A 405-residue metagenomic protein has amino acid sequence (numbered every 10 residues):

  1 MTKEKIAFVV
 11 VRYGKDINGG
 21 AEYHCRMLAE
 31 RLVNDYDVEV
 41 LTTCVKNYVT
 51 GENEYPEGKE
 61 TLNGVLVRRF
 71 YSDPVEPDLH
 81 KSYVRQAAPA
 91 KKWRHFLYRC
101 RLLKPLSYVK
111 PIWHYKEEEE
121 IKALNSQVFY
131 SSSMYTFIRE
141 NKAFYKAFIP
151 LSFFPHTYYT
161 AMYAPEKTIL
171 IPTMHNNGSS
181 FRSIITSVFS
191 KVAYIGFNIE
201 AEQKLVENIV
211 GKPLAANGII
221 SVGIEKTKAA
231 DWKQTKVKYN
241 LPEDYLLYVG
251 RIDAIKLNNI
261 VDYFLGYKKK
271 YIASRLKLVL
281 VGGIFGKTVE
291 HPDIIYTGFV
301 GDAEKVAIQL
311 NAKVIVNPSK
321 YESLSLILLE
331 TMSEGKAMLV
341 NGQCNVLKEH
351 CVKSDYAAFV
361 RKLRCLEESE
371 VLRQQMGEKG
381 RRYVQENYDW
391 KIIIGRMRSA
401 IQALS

Functional and structural regions predicted by a protein language model:
A7, Y239-L257, V261: Conserved donor-binding/catalytic core segment of Leloir-type glycosyltransferases
K167-G178, I185-D231, L241, Y248: Donor nucleotide-sugar binding/catalytic pocket of nucleotide-sugar-dependent glycosyltransferases
Q234, E368-Q402: A charged, aromatic-enriched C-terminal amphipathic alpha-helix characteristic of glycosyltransferases across folds
G282-V306: Nucleotide-activated donor-binding/catalytic signature segment of Leloir-type glycosyltransferases, i.e., the conserved
G301-K313, S333: Short acidic alpha-helix that forms the nucleotide-activated donor recognition element in Leloir-type transferases
K320: Aromatic "clamp/platform" in nucleotide-sugar-dependent glycosyltransferases that forms part of the donor/acceptor
L328, S333, A337-V340: Short hydrophobic beta-strand element within catalytic cores of glycosyltransferases and related nucleotide-activated
Q343-C365, V371-Q375: Change "using UDP/GDP/dTDP sugars" to "using nucleotide sugars
